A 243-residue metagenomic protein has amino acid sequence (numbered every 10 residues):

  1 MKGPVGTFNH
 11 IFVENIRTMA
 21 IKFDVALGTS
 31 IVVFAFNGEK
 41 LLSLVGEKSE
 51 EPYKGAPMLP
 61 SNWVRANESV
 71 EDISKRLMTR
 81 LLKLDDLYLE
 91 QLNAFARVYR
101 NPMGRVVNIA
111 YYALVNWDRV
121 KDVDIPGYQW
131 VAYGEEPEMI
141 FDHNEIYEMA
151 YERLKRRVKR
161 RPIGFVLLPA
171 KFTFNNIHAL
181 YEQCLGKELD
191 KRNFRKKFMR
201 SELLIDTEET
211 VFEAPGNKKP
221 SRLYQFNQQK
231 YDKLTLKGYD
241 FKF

Functional and structural regions predicted by a protein language model:
M1-T18: N-terminal amphipathic/basic-hydrophobic helices that include classical n-h-c signal peptides and signal-anchor
T18-P57: N-terminal strand-loop-strand
A20, V25-T29, D72-K75, R80-V120 (+2 more regions): Active-site segment of metal-dependent pyrophosphate-handling enzymes, primarily the Nudix hydrolase catalytic core
K40, V45, P52, A56-D85 (+2 more regions): Glycine/small-residue-rich interface belts in oligomeric ring/scaffold proteins and their assembly partners
D122-V158, A170-N175, N193-E202, G238-F243: NUDIX/MutT-family hydrolases
A179-E188: Short helix-coil junctions and helix-kink-helix linkers
K187-E213: Positively charged, solvent-exposed patches that mediate nucleic-acid binding
D206, T210-F243: Long, intrinsically disordered, low-complexity Ser/Thr/Pro-rich regulatory/activation regions of nuclear proteins
